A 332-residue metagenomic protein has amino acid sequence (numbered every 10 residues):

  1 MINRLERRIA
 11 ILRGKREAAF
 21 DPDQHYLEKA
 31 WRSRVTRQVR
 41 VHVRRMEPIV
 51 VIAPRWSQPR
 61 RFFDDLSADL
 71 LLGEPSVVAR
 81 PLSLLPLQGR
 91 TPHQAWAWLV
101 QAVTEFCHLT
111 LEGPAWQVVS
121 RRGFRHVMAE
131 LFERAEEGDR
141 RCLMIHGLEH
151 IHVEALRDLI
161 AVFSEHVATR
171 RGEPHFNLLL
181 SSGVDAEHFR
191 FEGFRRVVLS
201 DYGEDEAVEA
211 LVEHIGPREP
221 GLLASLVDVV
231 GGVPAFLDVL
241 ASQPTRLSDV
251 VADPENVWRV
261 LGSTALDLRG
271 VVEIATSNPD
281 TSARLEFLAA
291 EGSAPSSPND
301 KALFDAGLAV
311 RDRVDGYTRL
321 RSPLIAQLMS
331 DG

Functional and structural regions predicted by a protein language model:
M1-I49: A short, basic N-terminal segment
I52-L85, D300: P-loop NTPase Walker A phosphate-binding motif
R90-P114: Conserved NTP-binding/hydrolysis module of P-loop NTPases
R122-A186: Conserved Walker B catalytic segment
G183-L199: Short regulatory helix/loop adjacent to the ATP-binding pocket of P-loop NTPases
V198-L222, L240: Conserved small helical "lid"/interfacial subdomain of P-loop NTPases
E219, L223-L226, P234-A306: Winged-helix-like regulatory helical subdomains adjacent to P-loop NTPase cores
A306-G332: Short capping/hinge segments at domain boundaries that bridge a core fold to an adjacent linker or tail
